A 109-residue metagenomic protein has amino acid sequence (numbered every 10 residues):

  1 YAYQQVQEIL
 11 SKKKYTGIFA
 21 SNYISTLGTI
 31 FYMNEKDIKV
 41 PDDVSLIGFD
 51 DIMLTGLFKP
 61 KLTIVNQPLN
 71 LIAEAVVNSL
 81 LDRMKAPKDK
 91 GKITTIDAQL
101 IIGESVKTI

Functional and structural regions predicted by a protein language model:
Y1-K12: Structural motif
S11-I109: Flexible loop/turn connectors
